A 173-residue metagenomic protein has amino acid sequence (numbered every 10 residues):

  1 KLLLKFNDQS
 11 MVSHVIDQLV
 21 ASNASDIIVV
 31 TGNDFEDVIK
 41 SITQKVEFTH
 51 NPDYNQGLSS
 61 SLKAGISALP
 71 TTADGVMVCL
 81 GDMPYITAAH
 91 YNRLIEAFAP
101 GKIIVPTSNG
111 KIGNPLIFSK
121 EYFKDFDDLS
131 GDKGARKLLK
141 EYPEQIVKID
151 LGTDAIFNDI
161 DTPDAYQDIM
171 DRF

Functional and structural regions predicted by a protein language model:
K1-G81, Y85-I112, Y142-L151: Nucleotide and nucleotide-moiety/phosphate-recognizing core
L4-F6, I117-S119, D159-D161: Short beta-strand-to-turn element immediately C-terminal to the catalytic PLP-Schiff-base lysine in fold type I
D37-V38, D125, D159, D168: Phosphate- and divalent-cation-binding pockets in alpha/beta enzyme and binding domains that engage nucleotide-derived
M83, P115-I117, D127, K148 (+1 more regions): A residue-level structural signature of the nucleotidyltransferase/glycosyltransferase Rossmann-like core
I112, L116-Y142: Short, glycine-/small-residue-rich phosphate/pyrophosphate-handling segment
S130-F173: Conserved alpha/beta core of the MobA/IspD/sugar-nucleotide pyrophosphorylase nucleotidyltransferase superfamily
